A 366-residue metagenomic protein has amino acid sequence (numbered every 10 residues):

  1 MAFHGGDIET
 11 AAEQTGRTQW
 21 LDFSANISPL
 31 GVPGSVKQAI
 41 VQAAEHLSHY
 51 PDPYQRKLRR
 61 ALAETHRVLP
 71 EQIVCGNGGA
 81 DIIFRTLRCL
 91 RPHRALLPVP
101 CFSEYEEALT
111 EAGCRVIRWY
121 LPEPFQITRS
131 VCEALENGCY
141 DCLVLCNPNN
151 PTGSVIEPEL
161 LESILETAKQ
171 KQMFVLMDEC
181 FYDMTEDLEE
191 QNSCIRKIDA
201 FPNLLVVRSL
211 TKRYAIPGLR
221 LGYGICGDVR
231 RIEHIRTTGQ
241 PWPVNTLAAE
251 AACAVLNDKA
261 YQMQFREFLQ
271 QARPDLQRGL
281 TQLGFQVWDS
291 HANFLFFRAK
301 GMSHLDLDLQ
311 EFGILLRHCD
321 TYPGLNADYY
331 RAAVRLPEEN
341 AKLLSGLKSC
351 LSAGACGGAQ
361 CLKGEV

Functional and structural regions predicted by a protein language model:
M1, R88-L145: PLP-dependent aminotransferase-like
M1-H49, C139: N-terminal "arm"/small-domain region of PLP-dependent enzymes with the aminotransferase-like
D22, R118-W119, C142-N149, V175-E179 (+1 more regions): Short beta-strands and strand-loop turn motifs
V32-P33, Y54, N203-W288: PLP-dependent aminotransferase class I/II
P51, A63-R85: Short loop-beta-helix segment that forms the pyridoxal 5′-phosphate
Q126-C139, P151-V175, E179-R213: Active-site pre-lysine segment of PLP-dependent enzymes
E159, E311-F312, T321-V366: PLP-dependent enzyme catalytic core of the Aspartate aminotransferase-like
L269-Q270, Q282-F312: Conserved PLP-binding catalytic core of the aspartate aminotransferase-like
